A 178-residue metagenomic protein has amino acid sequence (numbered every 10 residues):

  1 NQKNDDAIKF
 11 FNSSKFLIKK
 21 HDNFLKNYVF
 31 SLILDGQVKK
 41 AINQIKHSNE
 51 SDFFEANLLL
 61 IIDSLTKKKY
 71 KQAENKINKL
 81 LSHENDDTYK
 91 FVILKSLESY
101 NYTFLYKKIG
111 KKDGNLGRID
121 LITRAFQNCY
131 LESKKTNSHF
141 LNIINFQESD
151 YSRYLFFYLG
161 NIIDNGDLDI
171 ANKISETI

Functional and structural regions predicted by a protein language model:
N1-Q2, A7-F11, R124, N128-L131 (+1 more regions): Generic N-terminal leader/targeting and pre-domain segments
N1-Y28: N-terminal leader/linker segments that initiate helical-solenoid repeat arrays
A7-S13, Q37-E50, Y70-E84, L105-R118 (+2 more regions): Alpha-helical repeat scaffolds
I18-L25, E50-L59, E84-S96, D113-R124 (+3 more regions): Generic helix N-cap/helix-start motif at coil->alpha-helix transitions
D22-L59, D63-T66: Mid-chain, structured segments of secreted extracytoplasmic proteins
S31, D63-S64, L97, N101 (+2 more regions): Residue-level signature for tetratricopeptide repeat
L58, S64, Q72-L81, N85-E98 (+1 more regions): Long, mid-chain structured domain cores
